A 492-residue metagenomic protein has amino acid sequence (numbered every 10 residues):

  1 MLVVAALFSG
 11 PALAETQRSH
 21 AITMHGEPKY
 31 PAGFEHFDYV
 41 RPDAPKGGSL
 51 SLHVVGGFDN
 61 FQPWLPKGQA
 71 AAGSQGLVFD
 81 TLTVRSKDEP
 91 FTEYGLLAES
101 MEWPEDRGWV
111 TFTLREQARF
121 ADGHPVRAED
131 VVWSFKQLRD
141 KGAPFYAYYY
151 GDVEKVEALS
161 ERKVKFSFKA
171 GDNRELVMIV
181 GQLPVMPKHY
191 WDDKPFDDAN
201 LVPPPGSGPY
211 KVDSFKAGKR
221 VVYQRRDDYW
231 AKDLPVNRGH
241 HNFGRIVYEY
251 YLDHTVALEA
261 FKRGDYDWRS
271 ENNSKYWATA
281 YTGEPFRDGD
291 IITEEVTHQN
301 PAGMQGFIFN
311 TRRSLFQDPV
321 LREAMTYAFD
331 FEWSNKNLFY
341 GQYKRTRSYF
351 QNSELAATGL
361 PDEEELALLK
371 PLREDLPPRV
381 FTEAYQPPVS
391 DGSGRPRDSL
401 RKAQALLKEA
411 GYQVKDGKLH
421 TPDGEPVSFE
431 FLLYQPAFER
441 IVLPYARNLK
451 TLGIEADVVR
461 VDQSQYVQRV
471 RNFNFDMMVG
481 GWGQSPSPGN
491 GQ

Functional and structural regions predicted by a protein language model:
A14-D106, K136, P205: N-terminal lobe/hinge region of extracytoplasmic solute-binding protein
V40, L65-S74, S100-P144, L159 (+5 more regions): Aromatic- and charge-enriched surface segment that lines or borders ligand/interaction sites
L52, G123, Y266-N273, G283-E284 (+1 more regions): Periplasmic binding protein-like
V78-F91, V180-V247, L252-V256, R263 (+1 more regions): Gly/Pro-rich hinge or "lid" segments in bacterial periplasmic/extracellular proteins
T113, A147-D192, S207-K216, G359-D375: Surface-exposed binding/hinge segments that line and control ligand-binding clefts or catalytic entry sites
R115, D198, A231-T282, E323 (+3 more regions): Ligand-site clamp/hinge motif
K155-E157, D213-Q224, E249-R313, V320 (+4 more regions): Extracellular/periplasmic solute-recognition and catalytic clefts
Q317-R447: Append "and occasionally in soluble cytosolic enzymes with long acidic Gly/Pro-rich linkers
